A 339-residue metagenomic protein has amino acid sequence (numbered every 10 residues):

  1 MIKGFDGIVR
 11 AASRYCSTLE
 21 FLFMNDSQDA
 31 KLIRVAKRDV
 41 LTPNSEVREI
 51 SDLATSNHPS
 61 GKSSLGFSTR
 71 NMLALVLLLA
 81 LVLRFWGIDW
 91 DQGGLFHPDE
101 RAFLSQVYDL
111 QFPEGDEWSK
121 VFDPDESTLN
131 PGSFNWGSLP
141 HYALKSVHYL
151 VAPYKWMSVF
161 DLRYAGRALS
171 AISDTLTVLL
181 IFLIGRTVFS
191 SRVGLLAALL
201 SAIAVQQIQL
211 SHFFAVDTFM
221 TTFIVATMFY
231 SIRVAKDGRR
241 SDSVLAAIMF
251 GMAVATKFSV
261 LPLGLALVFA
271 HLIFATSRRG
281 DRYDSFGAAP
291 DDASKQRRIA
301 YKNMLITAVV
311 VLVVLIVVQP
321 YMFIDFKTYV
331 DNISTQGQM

Functional and structural regions predicted by a protein language model:
K3-L83, L176-L179, R186-T187, L195-L196 (+2 more regions): Start-transfer (signal-anchor) and selected internal transmembrane alpha helices of multi-pass inner/ER membrane
N57-S60, V188, R192, T227-S243 (+2 more regions): Membrane-interface transmembrane helices that cradle and orient dolichyl/undecaprenyl
T69-F96, E100, D125-E126, L200-I203 (+2 more regions): Transmembrane signal-anchor helices characteristic of membrane glycosylation enzymes that use polyprenol
N71-L77, Y154-M157, I181-I203, K236-L245: Transmembrane-helix signature of polytopic, membrane-embedded enzymes that assemble or transfer cell-envelope glycans
A80-L83, A197-A202, F229, F250 (+2 more regions): Short helix- or helix-capping micro-motifs that position conserved polar/aromatic residues at function-defining sites
F103-D116, S133-S146, V151-K155, M252 (+1 more regions): Transmembrane-lumen/periplasm boundary regions of multi-pass, lipid-linked membrane glycan transferases
A168-V188, A226-Y230: Transmembrane-helix motifs of polytopic, lipid-linked glycan transferases
Q206-F219: Short acidic/glycine- and proline-prone juxtamembrane loop motifs at membrane-interface regions of multi-pass membrane
